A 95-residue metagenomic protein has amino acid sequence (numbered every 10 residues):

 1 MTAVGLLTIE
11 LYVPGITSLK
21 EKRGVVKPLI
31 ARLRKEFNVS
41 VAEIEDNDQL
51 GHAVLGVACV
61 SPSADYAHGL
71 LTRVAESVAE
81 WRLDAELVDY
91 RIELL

Functional and structural regions predicted by a protein language model:
M1-T2, L95: Absolute protein N-terminus
T2-E36, S40, S77-L83: N-terminal first-folded block
G5, A42-S63, E93: Short, charge-patterned binding micro-sites
V26, V54-G56, T72: Residue-level signature of transmembrane alpha-helix interfaces in integral membrane proteins
C59-L95: C-terminal structural segments of small proteins and small subunits
